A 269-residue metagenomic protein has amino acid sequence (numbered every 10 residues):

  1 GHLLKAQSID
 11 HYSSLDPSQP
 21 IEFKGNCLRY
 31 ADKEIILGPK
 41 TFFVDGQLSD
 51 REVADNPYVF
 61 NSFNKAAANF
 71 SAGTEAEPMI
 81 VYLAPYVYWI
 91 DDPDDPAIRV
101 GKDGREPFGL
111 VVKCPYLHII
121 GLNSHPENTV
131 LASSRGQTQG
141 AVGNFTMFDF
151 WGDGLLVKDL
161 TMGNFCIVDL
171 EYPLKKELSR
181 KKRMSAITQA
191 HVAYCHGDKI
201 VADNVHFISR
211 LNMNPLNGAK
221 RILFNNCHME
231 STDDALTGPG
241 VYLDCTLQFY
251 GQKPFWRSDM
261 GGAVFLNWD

Functional and structural regions predicted by a protein language model:
G1-I80, R99-E106, E127, G136-T138 (+1 more regions): Extracellular "leader-to-stem" segments immediately downstream of a signal peptide or signal-anchor in secreted/lumenal
K33, N61-T74, W89-K113, M213-A219 (+2 more regions): Short, T/G/N/S-enriched strand-turn elements that build extracellular solenoid repeat scaffolds
F42, V81, L117, T129 (+7 more regions): Solenoid scaffold repeats with emphasis on beta-solenoid/beta-helix
D45, A84, I120-L122, W151 (+12 more regions): Feature marks extracellular polysaccharide-active and adherence modules
E52, T188-Q189: Surface-exposed cleft-lining segments at the edges of enzyme active sites
Y58, I90, D95-P96, D103-G104 (+1 more regions): Right-handed parallel beta-helix/beta-spiral solenoid domain characteristic of secreted/periplasmic
F108-V112, L131-A132, T146-W151, D169-E171 (+5 more regions): Glycine-rich beta-solenoid repeat tracts in large extracellular/virion proteins
Q137, L170, Y242, D259-F265: Sequence/structural signature of small/polar-enriched beta-strand/turn repeats that build beta-strand-rich repeat
